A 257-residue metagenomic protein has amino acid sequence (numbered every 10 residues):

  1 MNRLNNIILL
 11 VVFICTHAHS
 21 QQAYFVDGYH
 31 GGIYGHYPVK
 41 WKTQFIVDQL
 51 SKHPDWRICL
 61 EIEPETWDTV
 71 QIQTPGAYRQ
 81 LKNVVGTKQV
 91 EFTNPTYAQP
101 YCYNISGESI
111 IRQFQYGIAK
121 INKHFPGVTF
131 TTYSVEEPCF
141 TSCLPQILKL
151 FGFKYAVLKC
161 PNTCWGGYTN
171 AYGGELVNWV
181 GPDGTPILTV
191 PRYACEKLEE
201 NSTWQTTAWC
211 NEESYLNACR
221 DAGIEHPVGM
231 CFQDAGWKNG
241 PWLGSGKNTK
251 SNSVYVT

Functional and structural regions predicted by a protein language model:
N2-L10: Sec-dependent signal peptide recognition, specifically the positively charged N-region followed immediately by
V11-H19: Hydrophobic h-region of N-terminal signal peptides that target proteins for export in Gram-negative bacteria
Q21-T257: Catalytic-domain carbohydrate-binding cleft regions of carbohydrate-active enzymes
